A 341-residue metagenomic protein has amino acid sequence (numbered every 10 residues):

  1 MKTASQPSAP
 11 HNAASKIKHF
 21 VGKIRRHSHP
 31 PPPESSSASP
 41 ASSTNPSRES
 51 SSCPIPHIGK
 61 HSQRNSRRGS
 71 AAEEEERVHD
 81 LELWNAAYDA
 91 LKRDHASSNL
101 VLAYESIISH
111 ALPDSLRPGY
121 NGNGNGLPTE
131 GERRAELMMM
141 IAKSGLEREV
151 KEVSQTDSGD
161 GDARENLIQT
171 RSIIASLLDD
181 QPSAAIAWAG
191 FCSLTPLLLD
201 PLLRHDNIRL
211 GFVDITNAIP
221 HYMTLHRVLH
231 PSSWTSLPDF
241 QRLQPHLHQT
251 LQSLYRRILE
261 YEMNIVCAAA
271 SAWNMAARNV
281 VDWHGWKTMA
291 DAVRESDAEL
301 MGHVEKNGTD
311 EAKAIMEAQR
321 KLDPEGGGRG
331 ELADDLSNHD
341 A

Functional and structural regions predicted by a protein language model:
K2-L178: Long, low-complexity
T3, A14-S15, P32, S39-S42 (+9 more regions): Regulatory helix-to-disordered linker/tail regions at the edges of structured cores
D94, A103, I107-H110, G119-N121 (+6 more regions): Structured beta-strand/turn binding interfaces of compact recognition modules in eukaryotic regulators
V150, T170-I173, L194, L198 (+1 more regions): Short, charged, low-complexity loops and linkers
S158-N207: Membrane-inserting effector segments that mediate pore formation, membrane fusion, or transient membrane insertion
A189, S193-S236: Transmembrane alpha-helical hairpins and terminal membrane-anchor modules
